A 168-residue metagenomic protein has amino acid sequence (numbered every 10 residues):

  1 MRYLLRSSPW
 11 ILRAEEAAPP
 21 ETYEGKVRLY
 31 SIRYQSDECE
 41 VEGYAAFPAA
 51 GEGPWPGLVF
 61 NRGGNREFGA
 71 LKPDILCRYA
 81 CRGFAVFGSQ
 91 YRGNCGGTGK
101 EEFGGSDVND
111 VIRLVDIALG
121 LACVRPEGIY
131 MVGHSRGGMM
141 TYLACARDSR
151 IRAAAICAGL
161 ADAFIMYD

Functional and structural regions predicted by a protein language model:
S7-G51: N-terminal cap/lid segment of alpha/beta-hydrolase-fold proteins
G51-W55, F60-G99, F164: Short substrate-entry loop that stabilizes the transition state in hydrolases
W55-P56, R82-F84, P126-G128, S149-A153: Loop/turn elements at helix/coil->beta-strand transitions in domains of secreted/extracellular proteins
E102-A122: Alpha/beta-hydrolase active-site loop
V124-S135: Alpha/beta-hydrolase fold nucleophile elbow
G133-L143: Glycine-rich nucleophile elbow surrounding the catalytic serine of serine-hydrolase chemistry
Y142-D168: Hydrolase active-site cap/lid region
